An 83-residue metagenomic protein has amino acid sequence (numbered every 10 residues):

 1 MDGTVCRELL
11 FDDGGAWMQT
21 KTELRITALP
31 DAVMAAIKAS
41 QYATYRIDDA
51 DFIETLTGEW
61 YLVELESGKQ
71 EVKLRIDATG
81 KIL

Functional and structural regions predicted by a protein language model:
M1-L24: Acidic (E/D-rich), amphipathic helical modules within compact regulatory domains
M1-L9, D51-R75, I82: Exposed beta-strand-loop-beta-strand "reactive/processing" segments of non-cytosolic proteins
F11, Y42-Y45, Y61: Aromatic side chains
G14-W17, I76-K81: Short coil turn/linker residues within repeat-based beta-strand modules
Q19-K21, A32-V33, S40-Q41, G68-Q70 (+1 more regions): Short, surface-exposed linear patches
L24, A32-A35, L62-V63, R75-A78: Surface-exposed beta-strand edges and their flanking turn/coil or helix-capping segments
L24-D49: Short, non-transmembrane alpha-helical segments in secretory-pathway proteins
